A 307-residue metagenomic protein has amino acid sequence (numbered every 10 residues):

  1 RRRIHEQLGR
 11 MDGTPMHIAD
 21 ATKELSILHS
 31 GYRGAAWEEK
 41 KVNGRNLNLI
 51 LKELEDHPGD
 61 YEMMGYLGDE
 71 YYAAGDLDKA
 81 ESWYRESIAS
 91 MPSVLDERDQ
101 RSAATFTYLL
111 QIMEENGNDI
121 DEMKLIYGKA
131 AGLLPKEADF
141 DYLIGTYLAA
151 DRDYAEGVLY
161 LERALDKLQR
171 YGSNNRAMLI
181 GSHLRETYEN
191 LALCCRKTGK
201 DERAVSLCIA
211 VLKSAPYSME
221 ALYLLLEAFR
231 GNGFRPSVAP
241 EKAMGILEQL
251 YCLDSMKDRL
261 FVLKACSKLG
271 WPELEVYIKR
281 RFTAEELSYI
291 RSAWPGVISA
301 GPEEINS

Functional and structural regions predicted by a protein language model:
R1-G75, K79: Catalytic-site signature of metal-activated, phosphate-bearing donor transferases, centered on the GT-A/GT-A-like
E53-H57, I88-S102, N116, A130 (+2 more regions): Flexible helix-coil transition and linker loops at the boundaries of alpha-helical arrays
G59, S93-V94, P135-E137, L168-Y171 (+4 more regions): Short coil loop/turn residues that delineate tetratricopeptide repeat
M63, E97-R98, T105, F140 (+4 more regions): TPR alpha-solenoid repeat register
L67, Y108-L109, I144, L184 (+4 more regions): Structural register within alpha-helical repeat arrays
Y71, M113-E114, L148, Y188 (+3 more regions): Residue at a conserved register position within TPR or TPR-like alpha-solenoid repeats
A74, N116-G117, D151, T198 (+2 more regions): Structural motif corresponding to the intra-repeat A-B loop/turn of tetratricopeptide repeats
E81-A89, D119-G132, E156-R163, D201-V211 (+3 more regions): Alpha-helical repeat scaffolds
